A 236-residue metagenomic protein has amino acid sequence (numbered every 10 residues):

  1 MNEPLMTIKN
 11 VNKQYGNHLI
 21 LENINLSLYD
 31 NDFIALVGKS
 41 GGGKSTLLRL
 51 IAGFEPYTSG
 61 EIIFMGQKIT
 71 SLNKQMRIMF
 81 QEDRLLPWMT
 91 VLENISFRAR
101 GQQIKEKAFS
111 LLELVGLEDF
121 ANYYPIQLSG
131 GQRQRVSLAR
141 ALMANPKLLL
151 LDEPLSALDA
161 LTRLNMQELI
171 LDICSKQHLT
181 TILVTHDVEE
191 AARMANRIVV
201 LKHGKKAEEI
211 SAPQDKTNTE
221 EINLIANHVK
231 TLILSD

Functional and structural regions predicted by a protein language model:
V37-K39: The feature captures the beta-strand-to-loop junction immediately N-terminal to the Walker
A52: Helix-to-loop junction immediately C-terminal to a conserved catalytic motif
G60-L72: Conserved ABC transporter NBD signature motif
Q103-F120, L171-D172: Conserved ABC ATPase "signature" region
Y124-L128, Q132: Conserved ABC ATPase signature
M143-K147: A short, proline-enriched helix->beta-strand linker immediately N-terminal to the Walker B motif in ABC-type P-loop
